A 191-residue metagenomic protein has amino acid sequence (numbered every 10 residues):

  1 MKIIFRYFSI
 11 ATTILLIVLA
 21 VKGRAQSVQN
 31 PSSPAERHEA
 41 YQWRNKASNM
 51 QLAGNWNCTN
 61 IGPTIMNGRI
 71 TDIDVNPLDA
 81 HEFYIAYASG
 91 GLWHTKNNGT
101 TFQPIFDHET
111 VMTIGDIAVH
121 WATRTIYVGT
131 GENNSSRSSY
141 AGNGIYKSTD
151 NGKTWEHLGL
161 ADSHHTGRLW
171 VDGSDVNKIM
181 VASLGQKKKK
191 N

Functional and structural regions predicted by a protein language model:
M1-V28: Bacterial Sec-dependent N-terminal signal peptides
Q26-N191: Beta-propeller blade termini and top-face loops
